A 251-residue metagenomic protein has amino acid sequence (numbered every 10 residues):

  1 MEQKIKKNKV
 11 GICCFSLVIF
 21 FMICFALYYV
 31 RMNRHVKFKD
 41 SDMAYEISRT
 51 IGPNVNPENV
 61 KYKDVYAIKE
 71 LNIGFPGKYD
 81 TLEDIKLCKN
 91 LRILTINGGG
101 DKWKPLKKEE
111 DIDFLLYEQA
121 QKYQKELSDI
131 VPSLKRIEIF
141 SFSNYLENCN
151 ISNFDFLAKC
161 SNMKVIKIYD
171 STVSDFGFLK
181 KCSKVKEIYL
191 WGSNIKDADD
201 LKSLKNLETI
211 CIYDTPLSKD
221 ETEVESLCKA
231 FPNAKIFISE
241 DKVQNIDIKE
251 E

Functional and structural regions predicted by a protein language model:
M1-I5, V65-A67: Low-complexity, intrinsically disordered extramembrane tails and loops of integral membrane proteins
Q3-F20: N-terminal Sec-pathway targeting helices
F20-Y29: Hydrophobic alpha-helical membrane-insertion segments, chiefly the h-region of N-terminal signal peptides
Y28-F38, S171, S193: Short domain-boundary/entry signatures in modular proteins, especially in secreted/extracellular architectures
R31-V55: Surface-exposed cap/linker segments adjacent to membranes
G52, Y66-V131, R136-S174, F178 (+4 more regions): Concave beta-strand-loop units of leucine-rich repeat
N59-K61: Intrinsically disordered, low-complexity, Lys/Arg-biased terminal tails
